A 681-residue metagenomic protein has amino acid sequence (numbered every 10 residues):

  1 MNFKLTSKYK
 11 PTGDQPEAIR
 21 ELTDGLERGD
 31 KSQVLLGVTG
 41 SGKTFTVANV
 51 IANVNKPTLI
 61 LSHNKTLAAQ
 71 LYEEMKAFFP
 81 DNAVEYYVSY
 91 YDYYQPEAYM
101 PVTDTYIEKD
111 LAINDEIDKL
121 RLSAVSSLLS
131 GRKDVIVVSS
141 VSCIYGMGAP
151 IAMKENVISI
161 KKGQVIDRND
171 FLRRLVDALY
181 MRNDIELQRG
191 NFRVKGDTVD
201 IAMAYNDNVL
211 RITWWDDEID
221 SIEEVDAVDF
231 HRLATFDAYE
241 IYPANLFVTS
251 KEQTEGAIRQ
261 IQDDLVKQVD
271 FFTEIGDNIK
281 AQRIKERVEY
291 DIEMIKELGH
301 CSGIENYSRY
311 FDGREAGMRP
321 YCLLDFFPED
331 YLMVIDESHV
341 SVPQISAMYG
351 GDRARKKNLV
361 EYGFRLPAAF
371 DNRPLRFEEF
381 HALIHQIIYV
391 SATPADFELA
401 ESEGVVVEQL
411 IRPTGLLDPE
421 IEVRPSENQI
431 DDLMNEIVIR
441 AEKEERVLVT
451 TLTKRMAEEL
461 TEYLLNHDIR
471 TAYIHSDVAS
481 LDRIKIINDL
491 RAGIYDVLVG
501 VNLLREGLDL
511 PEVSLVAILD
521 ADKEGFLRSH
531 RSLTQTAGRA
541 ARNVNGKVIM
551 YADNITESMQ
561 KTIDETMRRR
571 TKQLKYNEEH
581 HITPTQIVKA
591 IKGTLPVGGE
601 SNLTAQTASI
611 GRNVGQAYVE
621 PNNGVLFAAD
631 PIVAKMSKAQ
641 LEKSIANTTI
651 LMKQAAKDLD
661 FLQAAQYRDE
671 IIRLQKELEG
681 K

Functional and structural regions predicted by a protein language model:
M1-L36: Conserved pre-motif I regulatory segment
E27-V34, K56-P57, K133-V135, E445-R446: Pre-Walker A (Motif I) flank of P-loop NTPase domains
R28-V50: Walker A/P-loop
V34, Y87-D432, E436-E442, T461 (+3 more regions): N-terminal cationic and glycine-rich segments that engage phosphates or anionic surfaces
P57-A69, Y86, K280, R440-E462: Conserved strand-helix element at the start of the C-terminal RecA-like helicase core
A69-A77, E97-Y99, E459-Y463: Short amphipathic alpha-helical segment within the helicase RecA-like ATPase core that mediates nucleic-acid
P80-S89, G303, R446-L448, L460-D482: Conserved RecA-like helicase motor-core motifs
V478-G500: Conserved helicase ATPase core of P-loop NTP-dependent helicases/translocases
